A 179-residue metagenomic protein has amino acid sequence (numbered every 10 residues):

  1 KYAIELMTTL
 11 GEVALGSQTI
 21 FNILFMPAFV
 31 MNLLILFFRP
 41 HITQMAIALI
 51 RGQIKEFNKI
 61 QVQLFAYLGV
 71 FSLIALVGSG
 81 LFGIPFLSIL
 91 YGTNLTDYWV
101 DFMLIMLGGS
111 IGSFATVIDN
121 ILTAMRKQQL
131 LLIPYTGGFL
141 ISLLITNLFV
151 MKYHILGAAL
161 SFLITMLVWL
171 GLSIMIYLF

Functional and structural regions predicted by a protein language model:
K1-M7, M26-P27, A75, Y91 (+1 more regions): Signature of the first transmembrane helix
A3-F29, T96-W99, A158: Interfacial/gating helices of multi-pass transporter permease domains
N22-F25, L68, F102-I105, G109 (+2 more regions): Residue-level recognition of transmembrane alpha-helices in multi-pass small-molecule transporters/permeases
F29-G52, N58, I121-A124: Helix-loop junctions and terminal segments of transmembrane helices in multi-pass membrane transport/translocation
M31, F71, A75, S79 (+5 more regions): Alpha-helical transmembrane segments of multipass membrane proteins
Q61-N94, W99-S110, L143-N147, M151: Alpha-helical transmembrane segments of multi-pass membrane transport and lipid-handling proteins
M106-P134: Membrane-interface junctions at transmembrane-helix termini in multi-pass inner-membrane proteins
R126-Q129, T136-G171, F179: Membrane-interface helix-loop junctions in multi-pass transport and translocation proteins
